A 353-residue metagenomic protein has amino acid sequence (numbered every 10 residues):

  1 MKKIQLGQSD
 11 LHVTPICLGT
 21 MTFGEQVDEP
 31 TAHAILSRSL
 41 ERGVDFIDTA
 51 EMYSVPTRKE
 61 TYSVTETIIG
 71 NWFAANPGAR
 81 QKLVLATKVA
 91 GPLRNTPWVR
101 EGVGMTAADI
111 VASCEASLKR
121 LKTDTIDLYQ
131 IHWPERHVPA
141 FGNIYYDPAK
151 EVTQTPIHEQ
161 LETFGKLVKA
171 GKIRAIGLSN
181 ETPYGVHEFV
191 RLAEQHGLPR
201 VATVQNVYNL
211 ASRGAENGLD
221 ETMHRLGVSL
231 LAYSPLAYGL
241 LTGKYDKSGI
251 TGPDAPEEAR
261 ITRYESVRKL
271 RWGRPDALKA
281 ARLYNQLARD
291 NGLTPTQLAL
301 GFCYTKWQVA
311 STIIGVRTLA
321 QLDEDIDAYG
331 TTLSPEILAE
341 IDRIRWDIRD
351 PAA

Functional and structural regions predicted by a protein language model:
M1-K88, A108, D124, K169 (+1 more regions): N-terminal binding-site loop/beta-alpha segment at the start of enzyme catalytic domains that lines or forms
P15, F46, T125-L128, A175 (+2 more regions): Residues at the N-termini of beta-strands
T20-P30, P97-A108, P148-T155: Active-site mouth loops of central-metabolism enzymes
V27-S39, T106-R120, I157, L161 (+1 more regions): Short, acidic/polar
P56-E60, G91-M105, H137-Y146: Surface-exposed, active-site-proximal loop segments in enzymatic domains
N95-Q130, V207: Active-site gating/metal-coordination segments in enzymes
P134-R343, I348, A352: Beta/alpha (TIM)-barrel catalytic core signal, keyed to glycine-rich beta->alpha loops juxtaposed to Asp/Glu that bind
